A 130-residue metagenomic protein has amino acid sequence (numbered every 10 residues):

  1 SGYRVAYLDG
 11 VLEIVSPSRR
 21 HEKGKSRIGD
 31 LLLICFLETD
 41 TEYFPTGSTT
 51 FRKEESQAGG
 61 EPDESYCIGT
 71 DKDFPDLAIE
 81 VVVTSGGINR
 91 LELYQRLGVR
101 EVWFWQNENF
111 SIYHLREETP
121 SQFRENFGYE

Functional and structural regions predicted by a protein language model:
S1-A6: Polyampholytic, low-complexity intrinsically disordered segments
Y7-D9, T46: Short Gly/Ser/Thr- and Asp/Glu-enriched loop/turn motifs at secondary-structure junctions
D9-L12, P17, H21-G29: Nuclease catalytic cores
S26-C35, T39-L97, W103-E130: C-terminal interaction segment
